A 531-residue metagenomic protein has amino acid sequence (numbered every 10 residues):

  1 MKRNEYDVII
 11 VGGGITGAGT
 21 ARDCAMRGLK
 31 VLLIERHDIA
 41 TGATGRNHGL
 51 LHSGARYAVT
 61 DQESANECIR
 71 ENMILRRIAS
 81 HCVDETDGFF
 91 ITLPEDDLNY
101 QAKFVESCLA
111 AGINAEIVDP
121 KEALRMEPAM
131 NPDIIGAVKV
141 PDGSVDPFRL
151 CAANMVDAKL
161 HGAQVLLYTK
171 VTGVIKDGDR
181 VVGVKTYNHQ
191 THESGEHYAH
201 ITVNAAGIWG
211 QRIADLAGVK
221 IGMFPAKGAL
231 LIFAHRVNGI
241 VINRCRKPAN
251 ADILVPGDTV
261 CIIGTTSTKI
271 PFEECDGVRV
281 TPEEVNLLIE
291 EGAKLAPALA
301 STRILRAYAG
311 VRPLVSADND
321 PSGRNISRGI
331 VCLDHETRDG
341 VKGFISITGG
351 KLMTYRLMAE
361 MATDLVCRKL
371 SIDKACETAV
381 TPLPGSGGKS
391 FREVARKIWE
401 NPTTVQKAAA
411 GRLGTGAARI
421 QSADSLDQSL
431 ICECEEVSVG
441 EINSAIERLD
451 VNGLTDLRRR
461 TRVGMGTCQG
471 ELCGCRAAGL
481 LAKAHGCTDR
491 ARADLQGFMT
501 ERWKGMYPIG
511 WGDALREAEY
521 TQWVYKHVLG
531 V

Functional and structural regions predicted by a protein language model:
N4-Y6, T191-I201: Core beta-strand elements of the Rossmann-like FAD/NAD(P) dinucleotide-binding domain in flavoenzyme oxidoreductases
V8-L32: N-terminal Rossmann-like FAD-binding beta1-loop-alpha1 element of flavoenzymes
V11, H197-G207: Short hydrophobic core segments
A25-G45: Glycine-rich FAD pyrophosphate-binding loop
G49-M126, D252, R396-E400, E517-A518 (+1 more regions): Dinucleotide-binding Rossmann-like beta1-alpha1 core, especially the glycine-rich loop that anchors the ADP
I91-H161, L166-L167, G173-R180, K185 (+4 more regions): Flavin (FAD/FMN) cofactor-binding and adjacent substrate-gating region of FAD-dependent oxidoreductase domains
P147, D157, G222-A229, V237 (+3 more regions): C-terminal catalytic lobe of FAD-dependent flavoproteins
N204-G218: Flavin (primarily FAD) binding-site architecture
